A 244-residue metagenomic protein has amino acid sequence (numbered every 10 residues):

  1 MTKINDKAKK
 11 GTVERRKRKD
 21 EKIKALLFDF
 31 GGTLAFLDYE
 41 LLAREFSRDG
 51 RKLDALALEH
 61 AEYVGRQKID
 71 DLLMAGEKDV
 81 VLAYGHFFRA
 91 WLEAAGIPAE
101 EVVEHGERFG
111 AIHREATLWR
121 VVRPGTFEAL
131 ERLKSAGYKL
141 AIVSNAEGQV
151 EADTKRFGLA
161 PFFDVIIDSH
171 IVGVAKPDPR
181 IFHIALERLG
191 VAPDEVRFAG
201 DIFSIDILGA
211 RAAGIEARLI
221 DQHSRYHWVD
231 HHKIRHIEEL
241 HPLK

Functional and structural regions predicted by a protein language model:
T2-F30, E100-V103, F127, E131-K134 (+1 more regions): Asp-based, Mg2+/Mn2+-dependent phosphohydrolase catalytic module
K19-E128, A136: N-terminal helical cap/lid subdomain that shapes the substrate entry/recognition surface in HAD-like hydrolases
